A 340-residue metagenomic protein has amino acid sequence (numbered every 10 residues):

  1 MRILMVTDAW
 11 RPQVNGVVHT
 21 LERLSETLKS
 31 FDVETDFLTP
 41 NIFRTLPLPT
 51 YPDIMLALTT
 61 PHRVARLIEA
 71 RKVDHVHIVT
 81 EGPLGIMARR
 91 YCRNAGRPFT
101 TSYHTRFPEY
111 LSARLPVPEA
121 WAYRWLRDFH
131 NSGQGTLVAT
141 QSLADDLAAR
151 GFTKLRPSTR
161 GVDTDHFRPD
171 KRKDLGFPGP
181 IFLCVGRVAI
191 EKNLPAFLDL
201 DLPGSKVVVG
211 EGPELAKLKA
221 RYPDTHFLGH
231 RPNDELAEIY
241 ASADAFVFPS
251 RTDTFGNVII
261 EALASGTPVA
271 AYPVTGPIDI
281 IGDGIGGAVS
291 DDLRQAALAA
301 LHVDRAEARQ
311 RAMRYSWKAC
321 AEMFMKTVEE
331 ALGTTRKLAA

Functional and structural regions predicted by a protein language model:
P98-T100, E109-D128: Nucleotide-sugar donor phosphate/pyrophosphate-binding loop at the beta->alpha transition of glycosyltransferases
R124-D170: Donor nucleotide-sugar binding/catalytic pocket of nucleotide-sugar-dependent glycosyltransferases
H130, R231, E238-A243, F324: Short alpha-helical donor nucleotide-sugar binding micro-motif in glycosyltransferases
D174-V207: Conserved donor-binding/catalytic core segment of Leloir-type glycosyltransferases
A216-E235: Nucleotide-activated donor-binding/catalytic signature segment of Leloir-type glycosyltransferases, i.e., the conserved
R251: Aromatic "clamp/platform" in nucleotide-sugar-dependent glycosyltransferases that forms part of the donor/acceptor
A264, P268-A271: Short hydrophobic beta-strand element within catalytic cores of glycosyltransferases and related nucleotide-activated
H302-A339: A charged, aromatic-enriched C-terminal amphipathic alpha-helix characteristic of glycosyltransferases across folds
